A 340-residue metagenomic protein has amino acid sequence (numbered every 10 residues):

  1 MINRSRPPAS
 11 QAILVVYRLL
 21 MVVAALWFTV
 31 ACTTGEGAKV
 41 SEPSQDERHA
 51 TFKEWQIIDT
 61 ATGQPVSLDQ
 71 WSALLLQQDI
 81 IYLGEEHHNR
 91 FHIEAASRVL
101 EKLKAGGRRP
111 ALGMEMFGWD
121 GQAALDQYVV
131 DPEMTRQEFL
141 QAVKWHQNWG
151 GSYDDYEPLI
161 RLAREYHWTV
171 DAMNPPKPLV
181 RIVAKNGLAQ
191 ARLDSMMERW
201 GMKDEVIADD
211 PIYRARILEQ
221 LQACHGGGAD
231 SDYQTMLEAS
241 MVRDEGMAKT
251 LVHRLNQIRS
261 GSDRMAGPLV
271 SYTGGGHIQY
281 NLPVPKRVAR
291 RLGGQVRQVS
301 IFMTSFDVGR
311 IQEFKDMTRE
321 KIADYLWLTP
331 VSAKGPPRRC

Functional and structural regions predicted by a protein language model:
M1-V15: N-terminal secretory signal peptides that target proteins for export/translocation
Y17-A31: Bacterial N-terminal signal peptides
A24, T33-Q78: N- or domain-start disorder-to-order transition segments that initiate the globular core
V40-E47, F52, G246, V252-L255 (+2 more regions): C-terminal regions of proteins
G63-A105: Zymogen propeptides
E86-N89, F117-G121, P176-V180, G275-Q279 (+1 more regions): Solvent-exposed loop/turn segments at secondary-structure junctions within structured extracellular/periplasmic domains
H87-R98, R109-A111, W119-V129: Membrane-embedded segments
A123-R254: A substrate-binding/cap region within the structured catalytic cores of diverse enzymes
